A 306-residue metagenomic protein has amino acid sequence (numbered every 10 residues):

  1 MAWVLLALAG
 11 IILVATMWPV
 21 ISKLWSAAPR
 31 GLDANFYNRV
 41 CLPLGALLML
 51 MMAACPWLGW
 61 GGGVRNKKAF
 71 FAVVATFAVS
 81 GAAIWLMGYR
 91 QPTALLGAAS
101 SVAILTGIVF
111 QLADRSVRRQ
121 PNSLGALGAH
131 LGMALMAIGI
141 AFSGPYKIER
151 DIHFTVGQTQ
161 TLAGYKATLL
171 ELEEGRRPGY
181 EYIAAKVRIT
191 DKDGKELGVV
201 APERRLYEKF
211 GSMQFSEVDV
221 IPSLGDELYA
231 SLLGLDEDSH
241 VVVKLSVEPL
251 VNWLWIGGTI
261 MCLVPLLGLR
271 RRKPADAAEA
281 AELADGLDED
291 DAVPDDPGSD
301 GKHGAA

Functional and structural regions predicted by a protein language model:
M1-L162, A167, V251-D291: Contiguous transmembrane helix-bundle modules in multi-pass membrane proteins
A75, D193-K195, A281, G301: Polar/charged alpha-helical tracts
I152-K244: Soluble non-transmembrane domains of integral membrane proteins
V241-L254: Individual transmembrane alpha-helix segments
A292-A306: Long, low-complexity, intrinsically disordered segments
